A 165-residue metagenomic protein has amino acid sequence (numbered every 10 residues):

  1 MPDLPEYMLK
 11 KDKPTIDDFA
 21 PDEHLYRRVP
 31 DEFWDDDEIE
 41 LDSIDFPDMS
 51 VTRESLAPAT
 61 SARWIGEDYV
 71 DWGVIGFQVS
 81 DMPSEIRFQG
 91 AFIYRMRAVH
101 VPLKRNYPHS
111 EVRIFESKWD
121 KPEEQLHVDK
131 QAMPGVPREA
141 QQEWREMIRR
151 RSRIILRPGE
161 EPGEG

Functional and structural regions predicted by a protein language model:
M1-P21, L41-D48, R53-G165: Conserved NAD+-utilizing ADP-ribose enzyme module
P21-E32, P47: Short, surface-exposed binding/anchoring microloops in extracellular/periplasmic proteins
E32-L41: Short aromatic-glycine-(Arg/Gly/Cys) micro-motifs in beta-strand/loop hairpins
